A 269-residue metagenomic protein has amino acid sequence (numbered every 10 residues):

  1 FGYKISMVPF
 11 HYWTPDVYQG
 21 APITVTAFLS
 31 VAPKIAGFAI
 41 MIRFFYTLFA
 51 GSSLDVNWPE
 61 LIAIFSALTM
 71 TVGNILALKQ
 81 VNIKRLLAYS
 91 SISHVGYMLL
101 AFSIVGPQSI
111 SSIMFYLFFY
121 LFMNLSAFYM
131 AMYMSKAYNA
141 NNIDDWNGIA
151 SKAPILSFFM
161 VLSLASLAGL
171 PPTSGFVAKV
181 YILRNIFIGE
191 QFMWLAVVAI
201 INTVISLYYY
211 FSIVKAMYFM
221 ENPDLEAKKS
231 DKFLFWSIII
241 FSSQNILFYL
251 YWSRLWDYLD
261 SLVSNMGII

Functional and structural regions predicted by a protein language model:
F1-I269: Alpha-helical transmembrane segments of multi-pass membrane proteins predominantly involved in bioenergetics
